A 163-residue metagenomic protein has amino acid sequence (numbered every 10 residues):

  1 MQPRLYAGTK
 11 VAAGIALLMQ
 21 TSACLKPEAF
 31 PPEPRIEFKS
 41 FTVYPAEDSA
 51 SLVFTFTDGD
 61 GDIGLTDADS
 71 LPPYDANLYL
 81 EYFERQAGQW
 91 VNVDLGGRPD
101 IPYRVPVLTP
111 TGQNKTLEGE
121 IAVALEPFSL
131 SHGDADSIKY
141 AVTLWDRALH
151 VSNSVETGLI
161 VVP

Functional and structural regions predicted by a protein language model:
Q2, E33-P163: First exposed extracellular module after export/assembly in secreted or surface-exposed proteins
Q2-V11: Bacterial N-terminal signal peptides that target proteins for export
A12-A16: Gram-negative bacterial Sec-dependent N-terminal signal peptides
Q20-A23: C-terminal motif of bacterial Sec signal peptides marking the signal peptidase cleavage site
L25-E28: Bacterial signal peptide processing site
